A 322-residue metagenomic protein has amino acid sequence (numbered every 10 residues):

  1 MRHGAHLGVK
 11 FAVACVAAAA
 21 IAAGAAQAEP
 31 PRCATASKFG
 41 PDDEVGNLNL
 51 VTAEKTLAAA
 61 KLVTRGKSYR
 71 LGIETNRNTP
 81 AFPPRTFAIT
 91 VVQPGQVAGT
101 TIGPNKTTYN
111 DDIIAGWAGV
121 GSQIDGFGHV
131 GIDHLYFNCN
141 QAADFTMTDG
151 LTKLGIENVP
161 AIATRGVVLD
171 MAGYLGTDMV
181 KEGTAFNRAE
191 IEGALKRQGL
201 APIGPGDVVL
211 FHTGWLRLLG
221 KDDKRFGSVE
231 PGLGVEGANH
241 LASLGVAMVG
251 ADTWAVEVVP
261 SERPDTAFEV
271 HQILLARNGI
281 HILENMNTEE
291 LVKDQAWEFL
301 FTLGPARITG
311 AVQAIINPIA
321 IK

Functional and structural regions predicted by a protein language model:
M1-G4, A25, G121: Intrinsically disordered, low-complexity regions enriched for glutamine and histidine
M1-V13: Bacterial N-terminal signal peptides that target proteins for export
K10-A23: Bacterial N-terminal signal peptides
Q27-K322: Active-/binding-site microenvironments in catalytic and ligand-binding cores
